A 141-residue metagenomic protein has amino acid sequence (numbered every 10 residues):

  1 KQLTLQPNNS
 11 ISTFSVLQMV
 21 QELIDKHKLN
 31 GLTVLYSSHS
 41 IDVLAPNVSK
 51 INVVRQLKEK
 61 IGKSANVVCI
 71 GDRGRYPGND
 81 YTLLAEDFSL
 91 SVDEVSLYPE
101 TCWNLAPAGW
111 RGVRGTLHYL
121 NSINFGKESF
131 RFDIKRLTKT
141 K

Functional and structural regions predicted by a protein language model:
K1-V68, R75-L83: Conserved acidic, metal-coordinating active-site core of Asp-based, Mg2+-dependent phosphoryl-transfer enzymes
L44-P46, I51-K141: Mg2+-dependent phosphoryl-transfer enzymes with acidic/Ser/Thr/Gly-rich catalytic loops
